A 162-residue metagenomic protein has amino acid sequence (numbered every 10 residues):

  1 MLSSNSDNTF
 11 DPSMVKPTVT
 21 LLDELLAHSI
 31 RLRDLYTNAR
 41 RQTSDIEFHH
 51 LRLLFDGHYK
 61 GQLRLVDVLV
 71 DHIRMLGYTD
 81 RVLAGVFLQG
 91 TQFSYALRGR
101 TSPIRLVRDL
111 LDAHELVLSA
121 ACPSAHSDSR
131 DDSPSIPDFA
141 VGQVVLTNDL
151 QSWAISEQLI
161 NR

Functional and structural regions predicted by a protein language model:
S3-L25, P103: Disorder-to-helix initiation segments
S6-D7, P12-S13, H50, L54-G57 (+2 more regions): Charge-rich, acidic-biased intrinsically disordered regions
F10-P17, R31-G57, Y78-T79, V117-I136: Helix-loop segments that flank and shape redox-cofactor active sites
L21-H28, L35, A39, D71 (+1 more regions): Acidic/histidine-rich alpha-helical segments that form the ligand environment of transition-metal centers
L32, L65, L69-H72, V117 (+2 more regions): Short alpha-helical functional segments enriched in proximate histidine and acidic residues
E47-V86, Q158: Conserved alpha-helical segments that form or flank metal/cofactor-binding pockets of metalloenzymes
R64, P137-R162: Short, contiguous alpha-helical
